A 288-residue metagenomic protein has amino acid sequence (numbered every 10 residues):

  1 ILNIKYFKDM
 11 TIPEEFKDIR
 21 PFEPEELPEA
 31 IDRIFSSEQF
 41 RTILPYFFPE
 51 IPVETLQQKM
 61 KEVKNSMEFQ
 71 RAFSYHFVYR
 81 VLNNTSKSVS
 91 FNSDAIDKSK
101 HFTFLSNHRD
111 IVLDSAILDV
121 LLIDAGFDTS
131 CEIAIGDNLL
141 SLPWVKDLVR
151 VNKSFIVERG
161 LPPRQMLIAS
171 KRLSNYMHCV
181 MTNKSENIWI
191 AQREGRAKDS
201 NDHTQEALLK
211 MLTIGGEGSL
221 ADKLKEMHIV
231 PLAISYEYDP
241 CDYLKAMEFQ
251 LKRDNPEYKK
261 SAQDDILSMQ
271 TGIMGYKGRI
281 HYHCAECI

Functional and structural regions predicted by a protein language model:
I4-F102, H108-D119, I123, S130 (+2 more regions): Membrane-anchoring hydrophobic helices of lipid-metabolizing enzymes
K5-I19, M166-I288: Non-catalytic C-terminal accessory region of glycerolipid acyltransferases and related lyso-lipid remodeling enzymes
S90-D94, L122, G136-L139, P143-V145 (+2 more regions): Catalytic micro-motifs at enzyme active sites that drive phosphoryl/nucleotidyl and oxygen chemistry
A95, S106-D110, I135-L140, E158-L161 (+2 more regions): Short, flexible loop/turn elements at secondary-structure junctions
L113-S115, L142-W144, D199-S200, P240: Short helix/loop capping segments that flank catalytic or ligand/cofactor-binding pockets
D119-F127, L148-R150, K210-L224: Short, surface-exposed basic-aromatic patches at helix termini and helix-loop junctions that form
E132-P163, L167: Conserved nucleotide-cofactor-binding alpha/beta core module
